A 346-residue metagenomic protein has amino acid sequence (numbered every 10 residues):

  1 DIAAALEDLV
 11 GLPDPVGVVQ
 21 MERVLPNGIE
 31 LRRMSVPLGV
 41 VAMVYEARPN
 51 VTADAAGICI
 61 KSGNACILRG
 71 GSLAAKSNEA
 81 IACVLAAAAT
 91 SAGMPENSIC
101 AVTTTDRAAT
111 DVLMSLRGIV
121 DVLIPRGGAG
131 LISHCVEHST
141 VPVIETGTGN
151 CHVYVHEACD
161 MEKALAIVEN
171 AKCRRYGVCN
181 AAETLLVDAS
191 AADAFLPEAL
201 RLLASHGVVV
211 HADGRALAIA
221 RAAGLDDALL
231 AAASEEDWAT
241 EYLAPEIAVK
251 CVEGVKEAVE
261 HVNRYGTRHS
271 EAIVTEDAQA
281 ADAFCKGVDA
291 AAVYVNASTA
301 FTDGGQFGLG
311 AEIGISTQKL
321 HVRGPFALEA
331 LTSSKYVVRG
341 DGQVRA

Functional and structural regions predicted by a protein language model:
D1-L31: N-terminal Rossmann-like NAD(P)+-binding subdomain of aldehyde/semialdehyde dehydrogenases
D8, P26, E30-R33, A101-R117: A structured beta-alpha segment of the ubiquitous adenosine-cofactor-binding alpha/beta core
E22-C66, G71-A82: Substrate-binding/gating loop at the entrance of the active-site cleft, primarily in PLP-dependent aminotransferase-like
E46-C66, A80, V84-A87, S91 (+2 more regions): ALDH superfamily catalytic-core signature
A86-V102: A glycine-rich helix N-cap at a beta->alpha junction
L185-V187, A244-E253, R268-I273: Short, well-ordered beta-strand elements within core beta-sheets of diverse protein domains
E198, V255, V259-R345: C-terminal core of ALDH-fold dehydrogenases
